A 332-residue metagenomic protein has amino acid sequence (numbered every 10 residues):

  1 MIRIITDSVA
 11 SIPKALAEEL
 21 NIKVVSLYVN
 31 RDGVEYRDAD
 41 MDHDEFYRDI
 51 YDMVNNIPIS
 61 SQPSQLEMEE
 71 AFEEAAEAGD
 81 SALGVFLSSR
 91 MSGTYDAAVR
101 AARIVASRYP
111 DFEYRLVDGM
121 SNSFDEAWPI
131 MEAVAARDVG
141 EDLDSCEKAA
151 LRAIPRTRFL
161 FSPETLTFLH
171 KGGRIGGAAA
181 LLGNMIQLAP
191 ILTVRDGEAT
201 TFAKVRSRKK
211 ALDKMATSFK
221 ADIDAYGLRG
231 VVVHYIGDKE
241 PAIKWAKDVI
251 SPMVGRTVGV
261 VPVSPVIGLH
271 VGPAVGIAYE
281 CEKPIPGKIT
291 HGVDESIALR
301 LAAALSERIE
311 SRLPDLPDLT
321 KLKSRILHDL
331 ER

Functional and structural regions predicted by a protein language model:
R3, P13-K23, L27-N30, T94 (+4 more regions): Mixed-charge interfacial surface used for oligomerization/domain docking and macromolecular partner engagement
R3-P63: N-terminal glycine-rich anion-binding loop in soluble enzyme alpha/beta folds
I50-Y51, A76, R137-D138: Hydrophobic residues in alpha-helical segments
S61-A71: Glycine-rich, highly charged phosphate/nucleotide-binding loops
E69-A82, F219-L228: Glycine-rich phosphate/diphosphate-binding loops that line cofactor/substrate pockets in enzymes
